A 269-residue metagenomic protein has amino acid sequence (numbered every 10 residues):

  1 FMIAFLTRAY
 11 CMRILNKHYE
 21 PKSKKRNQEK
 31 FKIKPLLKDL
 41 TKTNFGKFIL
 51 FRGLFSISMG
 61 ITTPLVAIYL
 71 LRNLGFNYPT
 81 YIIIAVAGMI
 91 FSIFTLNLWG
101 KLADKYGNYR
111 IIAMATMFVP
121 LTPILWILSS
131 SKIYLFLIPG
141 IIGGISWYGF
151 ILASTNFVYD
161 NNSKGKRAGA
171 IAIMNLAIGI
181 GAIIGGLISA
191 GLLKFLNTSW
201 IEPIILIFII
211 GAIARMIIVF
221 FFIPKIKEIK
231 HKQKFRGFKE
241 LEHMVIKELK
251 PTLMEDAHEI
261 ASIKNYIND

Functional and structural regions predicted by a protein language model:
F1-M2, L193-I213: A membrane-interface helix-boundary motif in multi-pass transporters
H18-F51, K232-D269: Juxtamembrane intracellular "pre-TM" segments in multi-pass secondary transporters
P64-Y81: Short amphipathic helix-loop junctions that connect adjacent transmembrane helices in Major Facilitator Superfamily/SLC
F94-G107, L193: Helix-to-loop junctions at the C-terminal end of transmembrane segments in multipass secondary transporters
D104-T116, S199-E202: Cytoplasmic membrane-interface "Motif A"-like loop-to-helix N-cap segments of 12-TM Major Facilitator Superfamily
R110-L125, A212: Structural signature of the two symmetry-related core transmembrane helices
I127-P139: Helix-loop junctions at membrane interfaces in 12-TM secondary transporters
Y148-S163: Intracellular juxtamembrane helix-capping segments at the cytosolic ends of symmetry-related transmembrane helices
